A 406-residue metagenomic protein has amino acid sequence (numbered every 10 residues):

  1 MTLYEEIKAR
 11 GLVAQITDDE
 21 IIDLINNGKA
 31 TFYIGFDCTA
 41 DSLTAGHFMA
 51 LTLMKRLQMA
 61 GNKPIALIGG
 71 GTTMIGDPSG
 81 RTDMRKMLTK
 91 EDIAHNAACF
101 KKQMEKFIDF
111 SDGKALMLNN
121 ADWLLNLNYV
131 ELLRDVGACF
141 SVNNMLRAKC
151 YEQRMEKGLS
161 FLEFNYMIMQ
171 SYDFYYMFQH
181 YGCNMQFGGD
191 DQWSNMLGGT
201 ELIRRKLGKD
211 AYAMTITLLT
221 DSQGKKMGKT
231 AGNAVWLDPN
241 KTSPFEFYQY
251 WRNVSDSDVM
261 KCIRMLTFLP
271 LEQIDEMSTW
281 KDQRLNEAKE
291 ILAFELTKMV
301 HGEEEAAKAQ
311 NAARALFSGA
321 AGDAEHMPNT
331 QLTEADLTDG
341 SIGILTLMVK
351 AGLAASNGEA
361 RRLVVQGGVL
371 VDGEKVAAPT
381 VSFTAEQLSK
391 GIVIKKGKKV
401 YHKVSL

Functional and structural regions predicted by a protein language model:
M1-F32: Positively charged, low-complexity intrinsically disordered leader regions
I7, T44, M117: Divalent metal-coordination and catalytic microenvironments
R10, T89-K90, N96-T217, D221: Divalent-metal (Mg2+/Mn2+/Ca2+)-assisted nucleotide/phosphate chemistry catalytic cores
I21-P78, Q186-W193: N-terminal catalytic cores of NTP/NDP-binding nucleotidyl/phosphoryl-transfer enzymes
A50-L57, M177, N195-I203, L296 (+1 more regions): Buried hydrophobic packing segments
G76-G80, L127-L133, K225-A231: Short acidic, glycine/serine/threonine-rich loops at helix termini
P78-A94: A charged helix-plus-loop insertion that forms the helical arch/lid used to bind and gate nucleic-acid substrates
I203-L406: Conserved nucleotide- and phosphate/pyrophosphate-binding catalytic cores in adenylate/nucleotidyl-handling enzymes
